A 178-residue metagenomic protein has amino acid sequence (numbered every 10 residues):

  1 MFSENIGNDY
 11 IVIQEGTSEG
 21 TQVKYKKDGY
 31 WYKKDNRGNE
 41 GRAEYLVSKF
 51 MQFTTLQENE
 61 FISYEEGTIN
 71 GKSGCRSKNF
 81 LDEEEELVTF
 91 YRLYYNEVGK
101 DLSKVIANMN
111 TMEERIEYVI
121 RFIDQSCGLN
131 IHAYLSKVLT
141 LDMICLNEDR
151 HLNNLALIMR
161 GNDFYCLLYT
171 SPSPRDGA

Functional and structural regions predicted by a protein language model:
M1-G99: Conserved ATP-binding subdomain of kinase catalytic cores across diverse folds
K34-G41, N130, Y134, L141 (+1 more regions): Short, charged/polar micro-motifs that form catalytic or ligand-binding hotspots
R42, L46, N130, R150-L152 (+1 more regions): Short, well-structured alpha-helical interface segments that form or flank functional binding sites
F50-T54, I158, S173: Active-site catalytic microenvironments for nucleophilic, acid-base chemistry
F80-L139: ATP-dependent phospho-/nucleotidyl transfer catalytic cores
L135-L168: Hydrophobic, aromatic-enriched interface-forming segments
Y169-A178: Single conserved hydrophobic/aromatic residue that forms the stacking wall/gate of nucleotide- or nucleobase-binding
